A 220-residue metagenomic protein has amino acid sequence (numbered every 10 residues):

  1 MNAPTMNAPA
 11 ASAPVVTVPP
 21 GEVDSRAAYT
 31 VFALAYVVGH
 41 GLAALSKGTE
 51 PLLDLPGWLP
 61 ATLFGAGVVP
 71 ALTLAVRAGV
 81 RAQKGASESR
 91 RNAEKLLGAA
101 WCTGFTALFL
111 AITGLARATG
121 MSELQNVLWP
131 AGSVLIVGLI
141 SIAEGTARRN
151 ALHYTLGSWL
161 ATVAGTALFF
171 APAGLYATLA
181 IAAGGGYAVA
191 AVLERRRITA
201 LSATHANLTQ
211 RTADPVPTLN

Functional and structural regions predicted by a protein language model:
M1-E22, R211: Short, Lys/Arg-rich, polar N-terminal cytosolic tail immediately upstream of the first transmembrane signal-anchor
V15-P19, L74-R90, N150-Y154, R197-H205: Juxtamembrane membrane-water interface segments of multi-pass membrane proteins, especially cytoplasmic-side
Y29-L110: Selected alpha-helical membrane-embedding segments in polytopic membrane proteins
A35-T49, G104-R117, S141-I142, G157-P172: Hydrophobic alpha-helical transmembrane segments and adjacent interfacial helices in integral membrane proteins
A43-T62, T113-W129, L168-T178: Membrane interfacial helix motifs at helix-loop boundaries and amphipathic/re-entrant anchors
A66-L72, G132-I140, A183-E194: Alpha-helical transmembrane segments and their membrane-interface exit regions
T103-Y154: Membrane-proximal helix-loop-helix units in multi-pass membrane proteins
A147-N220: Terminal transmembrane helical module of multi-pass membrane proteins
